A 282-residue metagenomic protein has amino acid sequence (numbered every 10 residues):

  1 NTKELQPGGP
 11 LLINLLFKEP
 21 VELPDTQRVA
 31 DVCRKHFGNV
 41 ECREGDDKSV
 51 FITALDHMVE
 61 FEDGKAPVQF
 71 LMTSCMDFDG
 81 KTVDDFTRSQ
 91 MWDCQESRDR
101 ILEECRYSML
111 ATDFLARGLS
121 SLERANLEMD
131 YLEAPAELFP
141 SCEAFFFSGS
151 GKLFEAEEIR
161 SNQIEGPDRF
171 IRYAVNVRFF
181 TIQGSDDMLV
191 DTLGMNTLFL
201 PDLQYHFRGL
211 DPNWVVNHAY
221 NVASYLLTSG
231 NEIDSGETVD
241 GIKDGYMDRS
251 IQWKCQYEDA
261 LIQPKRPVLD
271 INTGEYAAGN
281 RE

Functional and structural regions predicted by a protein language model:
N1-F51, Q263-E282: Short, extreme N-terminal segment that most often corresponds to the first beta-strand
Q6, A125-E128, V215: Active-site-proximal structural scaffolding
G9-L12, I101-G118, G194-Q204: Glycine-rich, often proline-containing surface loops adjacent to acidic residues and nearby aromatics that form
N14-F17, V21, A116-R124, F207-W214: Conserved aromatic-histidine-acidic binding/catalytic patches
V21-R100: N-terminal low-complexity, intrinsically disordered segments
R34-E44, D130-F145, Y225-D234: Structural alpha-beta junctions
T73-N176: Internal, hydrophobic cores of structured domains that mediate oligomerization or house catalytic pockets within large
F147-E282: Aromatic/basic-lined ligand-recognition segments that form π-stacking hydrophobic pockets flanked by Lys/Arg to engage
